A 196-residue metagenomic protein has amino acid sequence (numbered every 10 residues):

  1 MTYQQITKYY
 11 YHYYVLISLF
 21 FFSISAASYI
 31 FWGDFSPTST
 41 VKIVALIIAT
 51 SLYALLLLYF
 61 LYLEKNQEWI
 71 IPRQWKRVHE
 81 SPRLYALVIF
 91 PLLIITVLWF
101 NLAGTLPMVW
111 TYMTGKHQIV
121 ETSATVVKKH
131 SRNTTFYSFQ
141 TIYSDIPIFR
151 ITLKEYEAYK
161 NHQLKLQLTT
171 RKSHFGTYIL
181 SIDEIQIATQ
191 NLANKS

Functional and structural regions predicted by a protein language model:
M1-T2, Q67-P82: Membrane-interfacial, low-structure loops and terminal tails that flank and connect transmembrane helices in multi-pass
M1-Y10: Cytosolic juxtamembrane N-terminal segments of multi-pass membrane proteins
Y10-I70: Membrane-embedded alpha-helical segments of integral membrane proteins
R77-P107: Internal/C-terminal transmembrane anchor helices
F90-L92, T111-R132: Structural detector for short beta-strands of small beta-barrel domains
K129-I142: Short aromatic-glycine-enriched beta-strand elements
L153-T169: Short nucleic-acid-contacting surface segments enriched for D/E, G, S/T with interspersed K/R
R171-S196: OB-fold/S1-family single-stranded nucleic acid-binding modules
